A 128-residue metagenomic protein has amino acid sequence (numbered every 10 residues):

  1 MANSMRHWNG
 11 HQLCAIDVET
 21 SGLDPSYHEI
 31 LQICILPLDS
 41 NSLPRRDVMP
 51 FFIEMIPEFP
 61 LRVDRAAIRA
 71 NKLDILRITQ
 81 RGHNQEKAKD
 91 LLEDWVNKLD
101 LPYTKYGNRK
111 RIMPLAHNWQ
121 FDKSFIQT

Functional and structural regions predicted by a protein language model:
A2-Q120: Conserved non-catalytic scaffold segment of RNase H-like nuclease domains
Q120-T128: Substrate-recognition/cap helix-loop segment adjacent to the acidic, metal-dependent catalytic center of Asp-based
